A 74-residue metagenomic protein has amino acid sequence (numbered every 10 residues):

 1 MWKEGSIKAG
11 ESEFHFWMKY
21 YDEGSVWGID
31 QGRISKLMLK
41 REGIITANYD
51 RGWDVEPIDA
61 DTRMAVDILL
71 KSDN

Functional and structural regions predicted by a protein language model:
M1-D22: Negatively charged, low-complexity tracts enriched in Asp/Glu with abundant Ser/Thr
F16-R51: A short, structured beta-strand/loop element
R41-N74: Mixed-charge, Lys/Arg-enriched low-complexity segments
